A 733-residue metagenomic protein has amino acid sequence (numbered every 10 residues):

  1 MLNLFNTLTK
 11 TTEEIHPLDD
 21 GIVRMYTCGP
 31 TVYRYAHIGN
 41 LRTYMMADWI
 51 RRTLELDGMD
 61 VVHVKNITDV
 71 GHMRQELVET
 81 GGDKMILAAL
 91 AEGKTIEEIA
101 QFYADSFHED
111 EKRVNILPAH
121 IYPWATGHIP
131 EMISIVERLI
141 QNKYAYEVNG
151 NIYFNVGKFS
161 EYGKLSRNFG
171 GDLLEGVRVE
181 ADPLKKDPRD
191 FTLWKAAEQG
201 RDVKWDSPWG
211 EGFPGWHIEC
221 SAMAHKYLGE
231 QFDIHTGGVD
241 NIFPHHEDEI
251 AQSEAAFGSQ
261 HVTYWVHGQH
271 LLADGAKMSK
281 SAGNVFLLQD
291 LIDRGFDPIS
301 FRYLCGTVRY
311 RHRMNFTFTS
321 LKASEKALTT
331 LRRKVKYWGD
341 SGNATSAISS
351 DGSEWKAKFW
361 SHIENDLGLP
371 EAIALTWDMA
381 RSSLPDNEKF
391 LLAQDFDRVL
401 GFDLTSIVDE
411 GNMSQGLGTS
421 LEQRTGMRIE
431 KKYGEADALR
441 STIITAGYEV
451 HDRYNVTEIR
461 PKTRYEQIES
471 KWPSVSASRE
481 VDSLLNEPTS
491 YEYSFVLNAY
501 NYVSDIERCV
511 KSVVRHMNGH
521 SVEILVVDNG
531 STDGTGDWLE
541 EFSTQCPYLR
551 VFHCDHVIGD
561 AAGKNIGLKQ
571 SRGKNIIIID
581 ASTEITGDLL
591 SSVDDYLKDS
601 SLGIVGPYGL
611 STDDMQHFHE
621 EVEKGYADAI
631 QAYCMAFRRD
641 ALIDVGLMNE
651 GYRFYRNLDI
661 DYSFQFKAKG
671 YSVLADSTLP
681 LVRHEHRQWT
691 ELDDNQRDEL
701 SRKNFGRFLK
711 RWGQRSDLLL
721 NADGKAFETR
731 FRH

Functional and structural regions predicted by a protein language model:
M1-Y33, D48-W49, E109, P130-Y337: Alpha-helical recognition segments enriched in aromatics with Gly/Pro capping that present substrate-recognition
M278-S279, N284-Y491: Structural preference for alpha-helix termini/caps and helix-kink/transition segments
K511-S521: Short, acidic, metal-binding catalytic loop of nucleotide-sugar glycosyltransferases
D528-D537, H556, D580, E584-T586: A conserved acidic beta->alpha catalytic loop
C554-S571, E621: Glycine-rich, basic loop-to-helix element that forms the pyrophosphate-binding segment of sugar-nucleotide handling
A561, F618-D640, D644, Y655: A recurrent flexible, glycine/aromatic-enriched loop bordering the glycosyltransferase active site that acts as
I576: Short aromatic/hydrophobic "clamp" motif used to bind/position activated sugar donors
E584-H619: Conserved donor NDP-sugar-binding/catalytic core segment of glycosyltransferases
